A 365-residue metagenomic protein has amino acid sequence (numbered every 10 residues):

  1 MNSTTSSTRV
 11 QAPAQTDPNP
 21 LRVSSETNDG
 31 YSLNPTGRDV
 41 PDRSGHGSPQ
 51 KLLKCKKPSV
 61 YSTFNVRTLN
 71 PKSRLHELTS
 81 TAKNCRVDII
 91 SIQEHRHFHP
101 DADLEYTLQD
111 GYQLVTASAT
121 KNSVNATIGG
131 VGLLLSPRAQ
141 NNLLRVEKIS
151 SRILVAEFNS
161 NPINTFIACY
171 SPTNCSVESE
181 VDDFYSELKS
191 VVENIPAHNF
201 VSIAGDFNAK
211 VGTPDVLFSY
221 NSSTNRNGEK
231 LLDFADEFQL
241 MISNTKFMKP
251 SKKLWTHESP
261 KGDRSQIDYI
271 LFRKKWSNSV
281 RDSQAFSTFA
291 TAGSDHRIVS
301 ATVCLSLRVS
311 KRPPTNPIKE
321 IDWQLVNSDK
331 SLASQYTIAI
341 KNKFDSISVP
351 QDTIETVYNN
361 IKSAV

Functional and structural regions predicted by a protein language model:
M1-V365: A shared catalytic/ligand-binding motif for oxyanion handling
